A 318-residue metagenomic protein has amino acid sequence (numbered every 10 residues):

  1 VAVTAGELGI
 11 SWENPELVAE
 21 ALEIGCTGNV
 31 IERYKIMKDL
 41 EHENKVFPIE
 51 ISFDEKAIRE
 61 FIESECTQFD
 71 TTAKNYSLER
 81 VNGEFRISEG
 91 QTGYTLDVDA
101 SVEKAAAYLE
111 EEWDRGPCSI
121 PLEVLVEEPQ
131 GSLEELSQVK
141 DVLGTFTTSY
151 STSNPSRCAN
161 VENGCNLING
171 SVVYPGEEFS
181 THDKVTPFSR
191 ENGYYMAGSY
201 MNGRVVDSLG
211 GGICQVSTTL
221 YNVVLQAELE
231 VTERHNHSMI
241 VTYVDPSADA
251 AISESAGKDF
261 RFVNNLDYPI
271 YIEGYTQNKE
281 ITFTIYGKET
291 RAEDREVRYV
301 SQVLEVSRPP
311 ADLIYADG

Functional and structural regions predicted by a protein language model:
V1-G93: Signal peptide-directed extracytoplasmic domains
E60, S64-T67, T72, L78-V81 (+1 more regions): Well-ordered beta-sheet/strand-loop patches within structured domains
